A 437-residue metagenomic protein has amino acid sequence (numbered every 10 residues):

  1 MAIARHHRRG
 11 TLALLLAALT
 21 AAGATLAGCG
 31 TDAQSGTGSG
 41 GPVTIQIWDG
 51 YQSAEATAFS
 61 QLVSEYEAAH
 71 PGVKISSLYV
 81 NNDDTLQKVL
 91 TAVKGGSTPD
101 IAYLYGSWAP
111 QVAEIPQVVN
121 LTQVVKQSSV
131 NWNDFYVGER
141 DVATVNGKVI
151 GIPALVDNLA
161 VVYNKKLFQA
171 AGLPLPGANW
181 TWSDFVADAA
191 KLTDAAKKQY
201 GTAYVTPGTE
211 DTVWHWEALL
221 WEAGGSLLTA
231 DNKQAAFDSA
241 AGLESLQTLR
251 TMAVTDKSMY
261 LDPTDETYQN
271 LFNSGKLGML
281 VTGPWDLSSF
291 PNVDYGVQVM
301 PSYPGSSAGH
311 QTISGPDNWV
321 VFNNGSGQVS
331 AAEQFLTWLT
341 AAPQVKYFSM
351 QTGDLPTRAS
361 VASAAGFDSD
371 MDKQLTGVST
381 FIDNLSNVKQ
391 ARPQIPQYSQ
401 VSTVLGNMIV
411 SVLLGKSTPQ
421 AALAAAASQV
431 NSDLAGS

Functional and structural regions predicted by a protein language model:
M1-Q46, A68, A424, S428-S437: Short, low-complexity disordered leader/linker segments with a strong preference for bacterial N-terminal type II
I3, Q169, L175, T251 (+1 more regions): Conserved C-terminal helix/tail region of periplasmic/extracytoplasmic solute-binding proteins
E65-F135, A170-G172, L271, G278-M279 (+4 more regions): Extracytoplasmic "Venus flytrap"/periplasmic binding protein-like
G106-N158, T212-H215, G296-V299, S369 (+2 more regions): Hinge/lid segment of periplasmic solute-binding proteins
T122-F135, A178, T202-P207, A223-E244 (+5 more regions): Short, solvent-exposed loop/beta-turn-alpha elements that line the ligand-binding surface or hinge of extracytoplasmic
G138, M350-T403: Long, aromatic- and glycine/proline-rich binding clefts that accommodate carbohydrate-like moieties
A171, Q247, T251-D256, P291-D354 (+2 more regions): Extracytoplasmic/periplasmic substrate-recognition and gating elements
D188-K191, D231-L261: Glycine-centered hinge/linker elements that transmit conformational signals in sensory and ligand-binding systems
